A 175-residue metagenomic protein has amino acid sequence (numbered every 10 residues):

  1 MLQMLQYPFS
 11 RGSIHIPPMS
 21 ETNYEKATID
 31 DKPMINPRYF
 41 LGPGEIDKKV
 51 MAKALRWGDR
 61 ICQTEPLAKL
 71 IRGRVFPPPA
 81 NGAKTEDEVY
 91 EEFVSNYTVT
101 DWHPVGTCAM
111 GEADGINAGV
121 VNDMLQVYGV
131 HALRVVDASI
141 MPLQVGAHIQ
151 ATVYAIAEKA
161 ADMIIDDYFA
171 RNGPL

Functional and structural regions predicted by a protein language model:
M1-T152, A160-L175: FAD-dependent oxidoreductase catalytic-site/capping-region signature
